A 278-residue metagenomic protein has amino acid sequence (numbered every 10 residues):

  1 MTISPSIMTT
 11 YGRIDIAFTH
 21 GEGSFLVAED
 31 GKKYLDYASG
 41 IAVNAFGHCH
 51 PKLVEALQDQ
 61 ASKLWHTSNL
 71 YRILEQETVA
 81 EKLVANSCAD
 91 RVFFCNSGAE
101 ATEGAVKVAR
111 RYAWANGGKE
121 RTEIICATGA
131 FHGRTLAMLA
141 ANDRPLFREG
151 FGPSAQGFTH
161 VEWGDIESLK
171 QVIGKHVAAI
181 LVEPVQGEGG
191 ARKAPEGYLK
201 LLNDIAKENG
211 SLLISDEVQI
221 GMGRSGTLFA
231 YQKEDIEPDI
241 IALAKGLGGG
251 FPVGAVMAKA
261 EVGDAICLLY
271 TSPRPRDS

Functional and structural regions predicted by a protein language model:
M1-E22, L70: Active-site-adjacent loop/helix segments that line or gate small-molecule/cofactor pockets in enzymes
P5, K33-K119, E123: Glycine-rich loop-to-alpha-helix module at the N-terminal edge of alpha/beta enzyme cores
A80-A179: PLP-dependent aspartate aminotransferase-fold enzymes
L136, T227, D235-I266: Active-site PLP attachment segment
V177-G190: Short acidic, glycine-rich surface-loop motifs adjacent to enzyme active sites
R192-G226: Catalytic PLP-binding core of fold-type I/II PLP enzymes
Y270-D277: Conserved small/polar residues in nucleotide/adenosyl-binding loops
